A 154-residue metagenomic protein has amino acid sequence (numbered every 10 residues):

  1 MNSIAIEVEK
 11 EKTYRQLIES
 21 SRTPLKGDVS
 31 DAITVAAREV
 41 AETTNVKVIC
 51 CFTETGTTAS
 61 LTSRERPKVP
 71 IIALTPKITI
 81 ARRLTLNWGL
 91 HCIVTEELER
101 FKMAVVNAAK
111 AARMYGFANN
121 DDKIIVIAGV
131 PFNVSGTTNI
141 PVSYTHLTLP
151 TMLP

Functional and structural regions predicted by a protein language model:
N2-A37: Long, charged amphipathic helices and adjacent flexible linkers at domain junctions
N2-K12, A41, R66, W88 (+3 more regions): Structural signal for hydrophobic packing residues in well-ordered secondary-structure cores of soluble enzyme domains
V8-S20, K47, F52, A118-D122: Flexible, glycine/charged-enriched surface loops at secondary-structure junctions
A32-V46, V105-Y115: Phosphate-interacting basic helix/loop segments used at nucleotide- and nucleic-acid interfaces
T58-S60, R66-M103: Nucleotide-binding motor/catalytic cores of P-loop/tubulin-like NTPases across gene-expression machines
G89-K123: C-terminal structured "cap/appendage" subdomains that terminate the fold
N120, V126, V142: C-terminal binding/interaction regions
T145-T151: Conserved small/polar residues in nucleotide/adenosyl-binding loops
